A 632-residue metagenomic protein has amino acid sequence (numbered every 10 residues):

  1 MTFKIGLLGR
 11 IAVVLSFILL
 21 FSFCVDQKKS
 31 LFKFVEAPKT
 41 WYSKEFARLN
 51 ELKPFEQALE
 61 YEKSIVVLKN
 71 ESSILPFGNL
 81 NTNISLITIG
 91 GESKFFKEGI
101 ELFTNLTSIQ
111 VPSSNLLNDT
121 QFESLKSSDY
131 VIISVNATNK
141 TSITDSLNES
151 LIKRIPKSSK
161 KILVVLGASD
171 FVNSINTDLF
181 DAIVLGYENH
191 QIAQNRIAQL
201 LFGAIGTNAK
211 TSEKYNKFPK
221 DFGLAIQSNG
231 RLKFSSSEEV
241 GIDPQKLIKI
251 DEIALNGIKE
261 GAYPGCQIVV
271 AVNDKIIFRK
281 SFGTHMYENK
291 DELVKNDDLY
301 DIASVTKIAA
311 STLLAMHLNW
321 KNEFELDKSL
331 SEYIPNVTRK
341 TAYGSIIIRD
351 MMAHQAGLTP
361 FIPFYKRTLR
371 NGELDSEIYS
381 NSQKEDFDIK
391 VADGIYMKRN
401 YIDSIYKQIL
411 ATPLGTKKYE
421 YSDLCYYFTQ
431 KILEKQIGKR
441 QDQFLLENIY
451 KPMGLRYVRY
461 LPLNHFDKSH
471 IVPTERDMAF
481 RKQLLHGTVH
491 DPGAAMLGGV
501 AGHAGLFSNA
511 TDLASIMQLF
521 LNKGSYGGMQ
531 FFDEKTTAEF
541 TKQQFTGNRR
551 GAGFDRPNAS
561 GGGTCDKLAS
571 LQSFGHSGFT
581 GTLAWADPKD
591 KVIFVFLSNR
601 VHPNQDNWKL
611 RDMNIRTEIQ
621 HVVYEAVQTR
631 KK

Functional and structural regions predicted by a protein language model:
T2-A12: Bacterial N-terminal signal peptides that target proteins for export
A12-L20: Bacterial N-terminal signal peptides
L19, F23-E239: Preference for extracellular/luminal or secreted protein segments
F34, N50, S212-S228, N522 (+5 more regions): Short, gly/Ser/Thr-rich active-site loops of penicillin-recognizing serine hydrolases
E239-I302, E323-E325, Q605: Short, conserved catalytic-motif segment at the N-terminal edge
E260-Q267, N289-A353, P413-C425, A501-A504: Short active-site loop at a secondary-structure junction that contains or immediately precedes the catalytic residue(s)
T341-L571: Short, surface-exposed loop or secondary-structure junction motifs that flank catalytic or metal-binding residues
S573, T580-I593: Short, surface-exposed beta-strand/loop micro-motifs that present aromatic residues
